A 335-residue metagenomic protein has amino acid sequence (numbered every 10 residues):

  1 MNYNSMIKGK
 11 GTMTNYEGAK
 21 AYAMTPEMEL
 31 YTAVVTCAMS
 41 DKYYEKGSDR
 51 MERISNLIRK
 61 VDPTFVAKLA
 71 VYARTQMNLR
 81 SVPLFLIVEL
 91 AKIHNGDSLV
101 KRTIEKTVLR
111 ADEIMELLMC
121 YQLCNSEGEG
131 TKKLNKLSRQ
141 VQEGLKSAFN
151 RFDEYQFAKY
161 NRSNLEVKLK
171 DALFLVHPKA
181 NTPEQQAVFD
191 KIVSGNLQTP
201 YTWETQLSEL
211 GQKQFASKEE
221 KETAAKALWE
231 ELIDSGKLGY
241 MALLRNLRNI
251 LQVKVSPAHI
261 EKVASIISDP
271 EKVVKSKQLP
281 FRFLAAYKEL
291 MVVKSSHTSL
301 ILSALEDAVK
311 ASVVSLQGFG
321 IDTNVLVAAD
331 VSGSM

Functional and structural regions predicted by a protein language model:
M1-M335: Long lumenal/extracellular ectodomains of secretory and single-pass membrane proteins
